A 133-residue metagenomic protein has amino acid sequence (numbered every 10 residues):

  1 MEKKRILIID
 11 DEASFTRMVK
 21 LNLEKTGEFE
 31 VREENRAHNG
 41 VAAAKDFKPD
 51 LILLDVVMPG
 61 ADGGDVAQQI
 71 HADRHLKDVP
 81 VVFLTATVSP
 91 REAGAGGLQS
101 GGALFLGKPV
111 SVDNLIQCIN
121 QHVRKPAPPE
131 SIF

Functional and structural regions predicted by a protein language model:
E12-M18, P90: Short acidic/polar segment at the start of the alpha1 helix of CheY-like receiver
R17-K25: Charged docking surfaces used in two-component/phosphorelay signaling
E28-N35, A43: Short hydrophobic/Thr-rich beta-strand motif most characteristic of the beta2 strand and flanking loop of CheY-like
F47-L53: Active-site beta3 strand of CheY-like receiver
D55, T85: Active-site residues of response regulator receiver
M58-P59: Receiver (REC) domain active-site loop signature in two-component systems and cognate sites in sensor histidine kinases
V110-I119, V123: C-terminal output helix
